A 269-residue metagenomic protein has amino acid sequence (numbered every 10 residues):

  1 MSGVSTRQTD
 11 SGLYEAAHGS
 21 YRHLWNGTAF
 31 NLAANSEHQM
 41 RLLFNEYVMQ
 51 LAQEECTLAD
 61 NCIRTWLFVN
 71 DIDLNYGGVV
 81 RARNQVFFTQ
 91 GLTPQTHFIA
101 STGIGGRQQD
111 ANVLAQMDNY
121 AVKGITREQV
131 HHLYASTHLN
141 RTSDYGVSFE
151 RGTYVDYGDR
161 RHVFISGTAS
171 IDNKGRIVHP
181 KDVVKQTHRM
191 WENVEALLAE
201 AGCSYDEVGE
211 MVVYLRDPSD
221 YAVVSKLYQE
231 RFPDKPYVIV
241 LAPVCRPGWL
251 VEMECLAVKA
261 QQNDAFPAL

Functional and structural regions predicted by a protein language model:
M1-G209, L215-L269: N-terminal presequence-like segments and the immediate start of the first folded domain
